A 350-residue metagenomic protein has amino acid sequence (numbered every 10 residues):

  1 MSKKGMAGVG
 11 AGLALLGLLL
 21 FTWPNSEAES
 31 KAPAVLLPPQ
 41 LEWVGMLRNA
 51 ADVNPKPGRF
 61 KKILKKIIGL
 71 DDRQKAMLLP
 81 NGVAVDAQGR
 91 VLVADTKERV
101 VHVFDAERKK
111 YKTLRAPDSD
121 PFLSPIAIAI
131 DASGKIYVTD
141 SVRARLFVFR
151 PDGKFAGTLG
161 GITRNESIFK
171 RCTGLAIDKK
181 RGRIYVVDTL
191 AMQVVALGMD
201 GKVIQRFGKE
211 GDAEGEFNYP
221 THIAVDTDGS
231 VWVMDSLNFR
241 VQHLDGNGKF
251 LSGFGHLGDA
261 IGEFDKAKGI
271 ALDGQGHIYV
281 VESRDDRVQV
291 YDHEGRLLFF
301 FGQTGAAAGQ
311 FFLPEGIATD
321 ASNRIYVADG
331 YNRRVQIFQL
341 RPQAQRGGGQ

Functional and structural regions predicted by a protein language model:
M1-K4: N-terminal secretory signal peptides that target proteins for export/translocation
G10-L20: Bacterial N-terminal signal peptides
W23-Q350: Eukaryotic scaffold repeat domains enriched in small/polar residues
